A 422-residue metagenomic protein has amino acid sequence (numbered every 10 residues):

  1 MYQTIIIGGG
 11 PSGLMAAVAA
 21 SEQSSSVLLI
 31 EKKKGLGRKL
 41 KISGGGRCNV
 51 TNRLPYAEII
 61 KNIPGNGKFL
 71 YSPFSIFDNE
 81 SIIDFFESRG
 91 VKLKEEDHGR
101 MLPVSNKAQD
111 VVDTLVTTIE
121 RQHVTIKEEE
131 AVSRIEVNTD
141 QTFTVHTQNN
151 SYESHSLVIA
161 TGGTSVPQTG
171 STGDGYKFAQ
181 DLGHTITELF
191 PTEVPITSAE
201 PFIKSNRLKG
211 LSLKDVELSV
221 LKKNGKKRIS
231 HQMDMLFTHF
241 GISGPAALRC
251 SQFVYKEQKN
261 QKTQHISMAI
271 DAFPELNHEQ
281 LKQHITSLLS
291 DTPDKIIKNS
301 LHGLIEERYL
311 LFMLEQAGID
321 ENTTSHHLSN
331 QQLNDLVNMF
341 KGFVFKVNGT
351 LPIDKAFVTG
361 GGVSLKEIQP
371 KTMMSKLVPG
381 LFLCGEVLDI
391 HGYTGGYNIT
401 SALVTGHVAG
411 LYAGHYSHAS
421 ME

Functional and structural regions predicted by a protein language model:
Y2, H146-S156, S230-Q232: Core beta-strand elements of the Rossmann-like FAD/NAD(P) dinucleotide-binding domain in flavoenzyme oxidoreductases
Y2-L29, A409-G414: N-terminal Rossmann-like FAD-binding beta1-loop-alpha1 element of flavoenzymes
I5-I7, I30, V132, Y152-Q168 (+2 more regions): Short hydrophobic core segments
S21-G45: Glycine-rich FAD pyrophosphate-binding loop
K34-L36, K41-I42, V50, Y56-A57 (+4 more regions): An anion/pyrophosphate-binding glycine-rich loop and adjacent beta-alpha core in soluble alpha-beta enzymes
R47-E95: Glycine-rich active-site loop/strand segments that organize a redox cofactor
K127-E130, R134, L311-H391: A glycine-rich dinucleotide-binding beta-alpha-beta segment and adjacent secondary-structure elements that constitute
S156-F202: Glycine-rich loop(s) and the adjacent beta-strand/alpha-helix scaffold that form part
